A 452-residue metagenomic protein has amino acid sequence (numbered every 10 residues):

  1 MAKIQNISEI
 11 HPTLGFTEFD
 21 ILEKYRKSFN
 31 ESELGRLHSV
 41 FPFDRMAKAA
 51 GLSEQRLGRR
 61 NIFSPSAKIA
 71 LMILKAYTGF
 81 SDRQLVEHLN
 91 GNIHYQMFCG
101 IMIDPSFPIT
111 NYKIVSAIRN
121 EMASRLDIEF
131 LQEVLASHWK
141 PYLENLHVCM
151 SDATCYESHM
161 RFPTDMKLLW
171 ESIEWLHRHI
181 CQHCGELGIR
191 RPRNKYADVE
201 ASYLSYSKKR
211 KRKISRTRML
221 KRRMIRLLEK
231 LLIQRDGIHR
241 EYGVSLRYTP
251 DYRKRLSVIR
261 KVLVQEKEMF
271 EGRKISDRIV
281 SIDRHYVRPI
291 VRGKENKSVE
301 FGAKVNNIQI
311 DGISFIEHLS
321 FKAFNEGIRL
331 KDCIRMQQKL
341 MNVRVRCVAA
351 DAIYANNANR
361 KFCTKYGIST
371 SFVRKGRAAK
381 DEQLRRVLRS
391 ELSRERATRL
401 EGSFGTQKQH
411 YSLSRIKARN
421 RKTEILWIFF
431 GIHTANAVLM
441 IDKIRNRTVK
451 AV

Functional and structural regions predicted by a protein language model:
M1-D44, D442-V452: Charged, often Cys/His-bearing segments associated with DNA-binding zinc-finger transcription factors
S28-A70, Y77, Q383: Basic, short loop/linker segments at the boundary and entry of helix-turn-helix/winged-helix-like folds
R59-F63, I93, A349-N357, R377-A378: Acidic, metal-coordinating catalytic cores used for nucleic-acid/nucleotide bond scission and strand-transfer chemistry
L71, L85, I109-V115, H147-E157 (+7 more regions): Short, conserved catalytic/metal-binding motifs centered on acidic residues
M102-R284: Active-site- or DNA-interface-adjacent structural scaffold in DNA-acting proteins
Y252, L256, E266, F270 (+1 more regions): Basic, amphipathic alpha-helical segments enriched in Lys/Arg and hydrophobic/aromatic residues
R273-Q309: Active-site cores of enzymes that catalyze phosphoryl transfer or operate on phosphate-rich substrates
K294-L340: Electropositive, glycine- and tryptophan-enriched low-complexity nucleic-acid-binding patches
